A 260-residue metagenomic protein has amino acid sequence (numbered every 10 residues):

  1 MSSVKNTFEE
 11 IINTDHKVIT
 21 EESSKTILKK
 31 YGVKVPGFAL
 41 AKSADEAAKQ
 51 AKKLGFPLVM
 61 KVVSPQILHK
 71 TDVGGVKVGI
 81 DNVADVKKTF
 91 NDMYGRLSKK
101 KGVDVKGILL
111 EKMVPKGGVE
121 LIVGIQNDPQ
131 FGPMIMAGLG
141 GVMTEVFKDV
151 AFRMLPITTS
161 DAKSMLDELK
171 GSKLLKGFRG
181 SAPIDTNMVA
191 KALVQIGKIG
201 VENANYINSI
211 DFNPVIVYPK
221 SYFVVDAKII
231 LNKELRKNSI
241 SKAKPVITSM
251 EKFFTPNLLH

Functional and structural regions predicted by a protein language model:
M1-H260: ATP-dependent carboxylate/acyl-activation modules
